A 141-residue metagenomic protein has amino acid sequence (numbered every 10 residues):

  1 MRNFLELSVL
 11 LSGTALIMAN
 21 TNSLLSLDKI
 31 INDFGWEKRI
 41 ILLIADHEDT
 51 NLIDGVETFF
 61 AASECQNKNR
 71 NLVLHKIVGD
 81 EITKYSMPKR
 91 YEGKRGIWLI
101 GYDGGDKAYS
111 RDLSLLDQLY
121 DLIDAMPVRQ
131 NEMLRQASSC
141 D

Functional and structural regions predicted by a protein language model:
R2-D141: Non-catalytic interaction/Regulatory regions outside core domains
